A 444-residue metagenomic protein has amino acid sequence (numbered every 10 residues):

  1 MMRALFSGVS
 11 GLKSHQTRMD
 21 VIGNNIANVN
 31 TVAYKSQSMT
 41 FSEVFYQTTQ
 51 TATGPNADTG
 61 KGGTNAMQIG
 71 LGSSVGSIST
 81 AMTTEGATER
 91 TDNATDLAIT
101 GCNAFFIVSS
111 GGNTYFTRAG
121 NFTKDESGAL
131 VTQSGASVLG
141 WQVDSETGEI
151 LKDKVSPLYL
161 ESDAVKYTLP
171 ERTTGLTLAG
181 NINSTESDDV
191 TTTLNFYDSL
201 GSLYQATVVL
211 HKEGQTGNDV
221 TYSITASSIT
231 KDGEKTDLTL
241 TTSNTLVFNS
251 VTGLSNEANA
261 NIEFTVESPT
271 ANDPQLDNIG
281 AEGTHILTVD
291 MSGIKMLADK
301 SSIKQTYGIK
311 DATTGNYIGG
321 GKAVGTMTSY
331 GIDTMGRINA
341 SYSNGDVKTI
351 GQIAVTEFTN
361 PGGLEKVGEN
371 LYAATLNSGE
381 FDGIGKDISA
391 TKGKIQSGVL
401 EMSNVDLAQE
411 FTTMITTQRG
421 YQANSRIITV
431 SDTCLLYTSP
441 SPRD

Functional and structural regions predicted by a protein language model:
M2, K35, M39-N404, F411-T413 (+1 more regions): Small/polar low-complexity and glycine-rich loop motifs
M2-M39, E43: N-terminal intrinsically disordered, low-complexity, charge/repeat-rich segments that act as generic
L12, Q16-M19, M414, Y421 (+1 more regions): Hydrophobic a/d positions of heptad-repeat alpha-helices that form coiled-coil
K13-Q16, D20, K35, V347 (+2 more regions): Conserved structured core elements
D20, A27, R337, S425-R426: Short, surface-exposed helix/turn micro-motifs that flank interaction/cofactor sites
Y437-P442: Conserved small/polar residues in nucleotide/adenosyl-binding loops
